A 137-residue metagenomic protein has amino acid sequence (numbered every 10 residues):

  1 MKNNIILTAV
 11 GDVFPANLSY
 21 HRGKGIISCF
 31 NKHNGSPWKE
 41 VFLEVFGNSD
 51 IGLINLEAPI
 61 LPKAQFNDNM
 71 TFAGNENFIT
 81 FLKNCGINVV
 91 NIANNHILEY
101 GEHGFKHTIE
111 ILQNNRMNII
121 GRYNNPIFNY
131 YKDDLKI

Functional and structural regions predicted by a protein language model:
M1-I137: Acidic, metal/ion-coordinating pockets
